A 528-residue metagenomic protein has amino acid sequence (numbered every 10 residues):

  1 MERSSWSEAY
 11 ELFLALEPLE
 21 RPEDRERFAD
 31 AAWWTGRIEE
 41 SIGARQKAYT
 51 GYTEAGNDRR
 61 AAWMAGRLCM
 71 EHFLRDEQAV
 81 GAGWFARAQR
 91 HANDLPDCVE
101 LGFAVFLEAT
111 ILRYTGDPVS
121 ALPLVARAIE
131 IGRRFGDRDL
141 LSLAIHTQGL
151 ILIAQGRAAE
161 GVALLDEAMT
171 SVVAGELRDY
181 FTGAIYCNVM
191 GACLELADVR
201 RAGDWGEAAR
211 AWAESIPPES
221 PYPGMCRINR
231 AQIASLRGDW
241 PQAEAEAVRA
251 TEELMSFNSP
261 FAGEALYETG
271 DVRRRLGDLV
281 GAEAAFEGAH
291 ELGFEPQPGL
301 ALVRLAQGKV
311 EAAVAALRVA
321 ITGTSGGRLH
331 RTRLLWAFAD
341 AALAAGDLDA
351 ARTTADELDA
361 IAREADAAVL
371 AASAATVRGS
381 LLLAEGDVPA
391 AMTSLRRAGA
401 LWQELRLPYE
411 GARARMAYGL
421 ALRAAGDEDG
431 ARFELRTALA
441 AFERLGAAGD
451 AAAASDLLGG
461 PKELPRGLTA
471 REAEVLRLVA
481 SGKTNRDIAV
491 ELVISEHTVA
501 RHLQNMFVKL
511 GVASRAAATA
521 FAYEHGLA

Functional and structural regions predicted by a protein language model:
M1-A15, W34: Alpha-helical segment of the N-proximal tetratricopeptide repeat
E2, E26-I38, A62-Q78, E100-D117 (+10 more regions): Tandem amphipathic alpha-helical repeat scaffolds
W6, I38, D58, Q78 (+12 more regions): TPR-repeat structural position
Y10-P18, Q46-N57, M70, A86-P96 (+10 more regions): Amphipathic alpha-helical segments of tetratricopeptide repeats
A44, E434, H502-N505: Residues within the DNA-recognition helix of helix-turn-helix
A350-R413, A417, L458-P465: Generic long, charged, amphipathic alpha-helical segments
A384, T393, D456-A513, A517-A528: Helix-turn-helix DNA-binding segment
